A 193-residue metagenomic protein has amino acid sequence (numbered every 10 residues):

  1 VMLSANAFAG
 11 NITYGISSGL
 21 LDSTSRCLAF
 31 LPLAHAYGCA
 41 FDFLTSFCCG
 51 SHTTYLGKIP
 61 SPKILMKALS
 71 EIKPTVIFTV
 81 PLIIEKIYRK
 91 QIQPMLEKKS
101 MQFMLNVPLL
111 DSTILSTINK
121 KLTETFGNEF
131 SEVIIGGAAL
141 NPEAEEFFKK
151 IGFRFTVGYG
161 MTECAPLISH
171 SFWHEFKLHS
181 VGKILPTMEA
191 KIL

Functional and structural regions predicted by a protein language model:
V1: Conserved adenylation A10 loop of the ANL superfamily
A5, T24, M161: ATP/adenylate-binding site constellation spanning eukaryotic-like Ser/Thr protein kinases, ABC-transporter
A9-R26, L33-K120, R154: Conserved AMP-binding/adenylation subdomain of ANL enzymes
R26-F30, E132-I134: Extended hydrophobic secondary-structure segments that form protein cores and membrane-embedded regions
L31-H35, W173-H174: AMP-binding (ANL) adenylation modules
I77, I114-L193: Conserved AMP-binding/adenylate-forming
